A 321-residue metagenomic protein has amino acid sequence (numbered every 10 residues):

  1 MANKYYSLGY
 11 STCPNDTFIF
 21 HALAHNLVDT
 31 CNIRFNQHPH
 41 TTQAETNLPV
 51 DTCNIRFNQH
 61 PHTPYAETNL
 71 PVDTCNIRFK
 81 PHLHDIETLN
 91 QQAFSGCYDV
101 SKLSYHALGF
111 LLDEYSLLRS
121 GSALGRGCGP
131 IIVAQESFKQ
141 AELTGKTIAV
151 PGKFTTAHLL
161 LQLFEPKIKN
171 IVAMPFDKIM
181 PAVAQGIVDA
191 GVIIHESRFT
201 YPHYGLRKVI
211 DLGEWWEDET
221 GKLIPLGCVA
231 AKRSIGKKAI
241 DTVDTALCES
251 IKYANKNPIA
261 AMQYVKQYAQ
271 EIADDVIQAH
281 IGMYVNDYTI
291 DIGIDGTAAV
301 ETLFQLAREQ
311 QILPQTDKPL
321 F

Functional and structural regions predicted by a protein language model:
Y5-L27, I33, T63, G129-D189 (+3 more regions): Bilobed "Venus flytrap"/periplasmic-binding protein-like clamshell domains and structurally analogous long
S7, E114-S122, T147: A structural signal for short loop-to-beta-strand junctions that line the ligand-binding cleft of periplasmic/secreted
T30-T74: Long, intrinsically disordered low-complexity tandem-repeat segments
Q37, I77-D85, I168-K178: Short beta-strand-to-loop elements that line the ligand-binding cleft of bilobed periplasmic-binding protein-like
D85-E87, G96-G109, P175-F176, I193-F199: Beta->alpha turn/N-cap motifs
L117-Q140, E217-S234: Hydrophobic/proline-rich hinge and linker segments of small-molecule sensing/allosteric domains, predominantly
F176-K266: Pocket-lining segment of extracytoplasmic ligand-binding domains
G236-L306: Secondary-structure end/capping motifs
